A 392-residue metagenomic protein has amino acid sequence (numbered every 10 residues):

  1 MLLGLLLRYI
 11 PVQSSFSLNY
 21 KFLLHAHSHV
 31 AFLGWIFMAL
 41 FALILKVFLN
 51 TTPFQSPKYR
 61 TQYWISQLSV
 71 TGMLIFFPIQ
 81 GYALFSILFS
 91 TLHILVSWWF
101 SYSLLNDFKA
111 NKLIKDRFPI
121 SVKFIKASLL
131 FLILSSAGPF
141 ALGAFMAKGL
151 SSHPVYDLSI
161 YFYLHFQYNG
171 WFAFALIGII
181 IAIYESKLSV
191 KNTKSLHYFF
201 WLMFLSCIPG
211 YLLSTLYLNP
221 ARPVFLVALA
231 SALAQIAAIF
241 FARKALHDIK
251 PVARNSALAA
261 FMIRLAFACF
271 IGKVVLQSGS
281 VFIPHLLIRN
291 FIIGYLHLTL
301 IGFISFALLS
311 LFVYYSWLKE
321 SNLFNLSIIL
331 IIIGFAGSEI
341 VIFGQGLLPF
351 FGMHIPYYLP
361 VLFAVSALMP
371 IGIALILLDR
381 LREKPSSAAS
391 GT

Functional and structural regions predicted by a protein language model:
M1-T392: Hydrophobic alpha-helical transmembrane segments of multi-pass integral membrane proteins
